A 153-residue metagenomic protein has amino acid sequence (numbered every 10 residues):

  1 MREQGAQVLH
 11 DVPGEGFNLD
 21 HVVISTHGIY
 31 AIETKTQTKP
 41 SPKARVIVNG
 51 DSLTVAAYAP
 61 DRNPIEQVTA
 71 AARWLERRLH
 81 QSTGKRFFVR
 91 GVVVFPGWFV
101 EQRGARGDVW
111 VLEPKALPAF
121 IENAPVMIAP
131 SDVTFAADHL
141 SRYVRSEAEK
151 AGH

Functional and structural regions predicted by a protein language model:
M1-F17, S25-I29, K35, P40-R45 (+1 more regions): Surface-exposed interaction regions that form or flank ligand-binding interfaces
D20: Phosphate-centric recognition/catalysis
N49: Catalytic core of bacterial cyclic-dinucleotide metallophosphodiesterases
